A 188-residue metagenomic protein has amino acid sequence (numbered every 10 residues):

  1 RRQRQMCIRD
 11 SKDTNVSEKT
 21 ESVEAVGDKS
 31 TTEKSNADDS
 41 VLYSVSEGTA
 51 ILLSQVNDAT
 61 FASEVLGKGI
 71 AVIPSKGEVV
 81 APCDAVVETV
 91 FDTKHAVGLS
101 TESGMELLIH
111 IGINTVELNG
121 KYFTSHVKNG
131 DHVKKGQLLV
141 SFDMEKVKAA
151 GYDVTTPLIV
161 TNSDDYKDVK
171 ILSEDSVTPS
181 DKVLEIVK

Functional and structural regions predicted by a protein language model:
Q3-I8: Short, small-residue-biased leader/transition segments that mark boundaries at the very start of proteins
D13-K188: Contiguous, well-folded functional domains in the mature portion of proteins
